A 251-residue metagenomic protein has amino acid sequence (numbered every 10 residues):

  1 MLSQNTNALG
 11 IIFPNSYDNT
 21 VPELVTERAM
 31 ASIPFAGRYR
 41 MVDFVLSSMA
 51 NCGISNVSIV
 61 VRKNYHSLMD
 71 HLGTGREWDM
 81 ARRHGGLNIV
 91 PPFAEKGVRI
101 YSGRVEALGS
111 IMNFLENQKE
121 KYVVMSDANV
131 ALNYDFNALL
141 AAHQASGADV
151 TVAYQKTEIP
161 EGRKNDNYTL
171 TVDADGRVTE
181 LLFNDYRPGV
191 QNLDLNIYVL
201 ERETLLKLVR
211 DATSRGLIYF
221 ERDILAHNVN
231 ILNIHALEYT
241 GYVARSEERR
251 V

Functional and structural regions predicted by a protein language model:
M1-R250: Unchanged
